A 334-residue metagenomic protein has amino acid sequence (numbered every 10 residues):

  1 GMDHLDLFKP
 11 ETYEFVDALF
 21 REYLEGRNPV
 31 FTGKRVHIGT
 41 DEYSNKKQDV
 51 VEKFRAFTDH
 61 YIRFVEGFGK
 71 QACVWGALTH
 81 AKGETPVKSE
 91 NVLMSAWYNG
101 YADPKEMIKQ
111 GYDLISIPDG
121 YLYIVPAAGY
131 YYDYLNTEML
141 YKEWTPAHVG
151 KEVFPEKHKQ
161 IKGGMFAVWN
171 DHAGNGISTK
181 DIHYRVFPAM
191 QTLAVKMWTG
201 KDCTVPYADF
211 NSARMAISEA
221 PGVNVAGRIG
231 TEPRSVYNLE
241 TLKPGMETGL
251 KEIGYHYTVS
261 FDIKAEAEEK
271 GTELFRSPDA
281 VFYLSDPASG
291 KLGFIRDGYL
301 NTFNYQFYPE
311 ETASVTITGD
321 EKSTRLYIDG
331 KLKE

Functional and structural regions predicted by a protein language model:
M2-N91, W97-Q110: Active-site neighborhood of glycoside hydrolase catalytic domains
E84-V92, Y98-L239: Flexible, acidic glycine-rich loops studded with aromatic residues
R234-I295, S323: Extracellular glycan-recognition modules
V259-F261, E310-G319, T324-I328: Short tryptophan-centered beta-strand motifs in secreted/extracellular beta-sheet-rich domains of glycan-recognition
L292-S314: Short, aromatic/His-centered strand-loop micro-motif at the edge of beta-sheets
D297, Y327-K331: Short strand-turn-strand beta-turns centered on an Asx-Gly dipeptide
E334: Flexible glycan-contacting loops in extracellular carbohydrate-active proteins
